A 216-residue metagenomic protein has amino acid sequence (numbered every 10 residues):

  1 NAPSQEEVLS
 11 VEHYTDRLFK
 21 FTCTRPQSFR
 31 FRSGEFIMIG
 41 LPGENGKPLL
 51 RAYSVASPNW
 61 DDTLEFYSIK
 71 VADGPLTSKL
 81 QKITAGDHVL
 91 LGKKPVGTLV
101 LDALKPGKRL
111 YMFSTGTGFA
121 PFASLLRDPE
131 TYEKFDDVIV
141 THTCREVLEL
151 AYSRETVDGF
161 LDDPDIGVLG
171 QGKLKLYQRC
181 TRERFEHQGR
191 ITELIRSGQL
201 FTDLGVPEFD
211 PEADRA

Functional and structural regions predicted by a protein language model:
N1-S4, T141, E146-A216: Reductase modules of NAD(P)H-dependent flavoproteins
A2-D87: Ferredoxin-reductase
E65, L90, Y111, I139-T141 (+1 more regions): A structural signal for isolated positions on well-ordered beta-strands in alpha/beta enzyme cores
P95-P106: A short, basic/flexible loop-to-alpha-helix module at the beginning of a structural domain
L104-R109, E212-A213: Short helix-loop-beta connector
G107, T131-V138: Conserved S-adenosyl-L-methionine
T115-A120: Ser/Thr-glycine-rich phosphate-binding loops at phosphate-binding pockets of nucleotides, nucleotide cofactors
P121-E133: Histidine-anchored nucleotide/phosphate-binding helix
